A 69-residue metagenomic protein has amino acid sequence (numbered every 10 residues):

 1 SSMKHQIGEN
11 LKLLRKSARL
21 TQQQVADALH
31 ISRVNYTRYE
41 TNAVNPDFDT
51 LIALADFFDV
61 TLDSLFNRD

Functional and structural regions predicted by a protein language model:
S1-S17: A short, Lys/Arg-rich alpha-helix, primarily the initiator
N10, T21, D47-T50, T61: Residues that mark the N-terminal boundary/hinge immediately upstream of a DNA-recognition element
K16, D27, D56: Alpha-helical residues within the helix-turn-helix
R19-R38: Short alpha-helical DNA-recognition segment
H30, D49-S64: DNA major-groove recognition helix of helix-turn-helix/homeodomain DNA-binding modules
T41: Short, conserved catalytic or interaction motifs in soluble domains
